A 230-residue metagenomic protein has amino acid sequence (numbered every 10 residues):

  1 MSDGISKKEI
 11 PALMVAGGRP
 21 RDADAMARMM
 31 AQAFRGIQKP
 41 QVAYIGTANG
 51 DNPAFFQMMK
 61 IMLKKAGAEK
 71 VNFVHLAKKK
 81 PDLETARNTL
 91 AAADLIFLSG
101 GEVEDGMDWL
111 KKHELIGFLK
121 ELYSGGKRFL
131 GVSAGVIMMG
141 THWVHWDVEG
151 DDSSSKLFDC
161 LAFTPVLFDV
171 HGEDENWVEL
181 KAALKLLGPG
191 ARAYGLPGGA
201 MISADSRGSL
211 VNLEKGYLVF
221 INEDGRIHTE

Functional and structural regions predicted by a protein language model:
S2-I37, G50-Q57, I61-K65, L95 (+1 more regions): C-terminal and late-domain segments of enzyme folds
M14, N72-F73, L98, L130-V132 (+1 more regions): General beta-strand structural signal in soluble alpha/beta enzymes
Q32, T89, H113-G126: Catalytic-core regions built around general acid/base machinery
P40, K70-V71, F129, L218: Hydrophobic anchor at the start of a short beta-strand that flanks the dinucleotide cofactor-binding loop
A43, N49-G101, D105: Portal/gating segments that form or line small-molecule/metal binding sites
F97-G100, L119-H142: Catalytic nucleophile loop
V103-E104, V136-M139, M201-S203: Short, active-site-adjacent cap segments at secondary-structure transitions
V103-H113: Glycine/threonine-rich flexible loop motifs
